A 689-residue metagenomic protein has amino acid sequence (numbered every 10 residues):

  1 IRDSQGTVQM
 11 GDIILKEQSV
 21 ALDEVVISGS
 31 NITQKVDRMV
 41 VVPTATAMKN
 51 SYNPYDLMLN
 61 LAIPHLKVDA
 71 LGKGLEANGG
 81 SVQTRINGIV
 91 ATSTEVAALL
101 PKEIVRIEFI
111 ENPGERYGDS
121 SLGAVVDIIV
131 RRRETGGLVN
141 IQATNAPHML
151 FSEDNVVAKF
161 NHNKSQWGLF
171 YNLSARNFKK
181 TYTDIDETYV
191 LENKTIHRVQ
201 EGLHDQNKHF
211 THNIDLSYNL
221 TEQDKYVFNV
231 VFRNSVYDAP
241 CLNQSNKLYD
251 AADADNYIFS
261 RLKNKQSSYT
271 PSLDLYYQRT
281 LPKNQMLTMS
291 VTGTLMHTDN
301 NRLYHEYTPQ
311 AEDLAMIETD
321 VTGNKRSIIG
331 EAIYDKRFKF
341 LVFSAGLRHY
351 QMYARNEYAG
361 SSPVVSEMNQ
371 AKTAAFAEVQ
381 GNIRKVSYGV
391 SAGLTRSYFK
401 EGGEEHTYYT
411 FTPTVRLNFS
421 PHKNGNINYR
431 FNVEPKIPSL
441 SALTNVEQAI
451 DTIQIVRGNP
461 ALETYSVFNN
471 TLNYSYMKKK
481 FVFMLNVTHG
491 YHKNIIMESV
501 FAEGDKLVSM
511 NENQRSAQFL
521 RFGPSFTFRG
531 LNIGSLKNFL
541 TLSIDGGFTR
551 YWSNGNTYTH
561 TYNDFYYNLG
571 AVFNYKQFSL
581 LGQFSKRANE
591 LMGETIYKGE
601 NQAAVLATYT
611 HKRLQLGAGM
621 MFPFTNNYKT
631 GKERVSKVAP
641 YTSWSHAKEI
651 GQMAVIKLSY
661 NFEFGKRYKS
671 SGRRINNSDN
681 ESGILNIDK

Functional and structural regions predicted by a protein language model:
D3-A47, D56, A70-G72, E111: Short, acidic, small-residue-rich periplasmic hinge/interaction motif at the N-terminus of Gram-negative outer-membrane
V8-K16, E24, S28, P54-L57 (+5 more regions): N-terminal periplasmic accessory domains that precede and gate Gram-negative outer-membrane beta-barrel machines
Y55-V90: Extracytoplasmic beta-strand/coil segments of soluble accessory domains associated with Gram-negative outer-membrane
I89-R116: Short acidic/polar hinge/loop motifs at secondary-structure boundaries that mediate gating or recognition
D119-V126, E134-T183, H209-H212: Outer-membrane beta-barrel translocator/receptor signature
A143-P147, H162, L173-N177, F232-D238 (+18 more regions): Transmembrane beta-strands of outer-membrane beta-barrel pores
T211-D238, L262-E404, T410, S420 (+4 more regions): Face-selective signature of the C-terminal outer-membrane beta-barrel domain
H406, G425, P435-M484, Y491 (+3 more regions): Outer-membrane beta-barrel signature, preferentially recognizing the C-terminal barrel domain of Gram-negative
